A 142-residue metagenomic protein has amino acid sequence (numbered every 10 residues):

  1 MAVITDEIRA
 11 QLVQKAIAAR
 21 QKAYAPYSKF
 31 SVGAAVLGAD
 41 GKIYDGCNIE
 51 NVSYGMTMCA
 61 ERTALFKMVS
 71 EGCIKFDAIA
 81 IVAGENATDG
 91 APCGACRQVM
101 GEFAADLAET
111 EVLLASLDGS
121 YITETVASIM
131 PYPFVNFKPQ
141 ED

Functional and structural regions predicted by a protein language model:
A2-K22, C73-D142: C-terminal binding/interaction regions
Y24-Y27: Short Gly/Pro-enriched turn/cap motifs at secondary-structure boundaries
K29-G38: Short beta-strand scaffold segments in enzyme catalytic cores
N48-A60: Compact, glycine-rich, soluble single-domain proteins
C59, T63, A95-Q98: Short amphipathic alpha-helical face segments that pack within enzyme cores and frequently flank/anchor catalytic
A60-A80: Short, solvent-exposed cationic patches
